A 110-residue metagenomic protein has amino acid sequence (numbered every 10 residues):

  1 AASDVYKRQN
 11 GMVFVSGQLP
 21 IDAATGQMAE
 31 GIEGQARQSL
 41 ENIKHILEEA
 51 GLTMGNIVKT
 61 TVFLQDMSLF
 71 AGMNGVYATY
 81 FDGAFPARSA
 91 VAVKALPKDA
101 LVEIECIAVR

Functional and structural regions predicted by a protein language model:
A1-Y6: Short, small-residue-biased leader/transition segments that mark boundaries at the very start of proteins
K7-L19: Short coil-to-beta-strand
L19-E30: Glycine-rich N-terminal loop/short-helix segment of MobA-like nucleotidyltransferase
G34-E48: Short, well-ordered amphipathic alpha-helical segments that serve as non-catalytic structural scaffolds within diverse
T53-V58: Short acidic capping loops at alpha-helix termini that bridge into adjacent secondary structure
M73-E103, I107: Short, conserved loop-to-beta-strand elements that form functional interface hotspots
